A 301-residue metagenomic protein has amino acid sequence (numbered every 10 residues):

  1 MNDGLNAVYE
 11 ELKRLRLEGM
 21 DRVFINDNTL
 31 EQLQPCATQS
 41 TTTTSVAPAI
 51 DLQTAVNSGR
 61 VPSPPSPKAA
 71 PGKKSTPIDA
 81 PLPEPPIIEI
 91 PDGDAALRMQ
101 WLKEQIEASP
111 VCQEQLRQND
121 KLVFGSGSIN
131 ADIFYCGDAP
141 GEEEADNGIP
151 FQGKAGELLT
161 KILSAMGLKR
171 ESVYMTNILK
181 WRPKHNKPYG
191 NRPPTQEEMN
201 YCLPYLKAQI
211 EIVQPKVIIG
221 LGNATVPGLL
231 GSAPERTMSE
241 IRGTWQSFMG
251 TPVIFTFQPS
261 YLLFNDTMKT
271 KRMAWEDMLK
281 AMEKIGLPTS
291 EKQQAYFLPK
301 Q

Functional and structural regions predicted by a protein language model:
M1-D27, Q34: Non-catalytic accessory regions outside enzyme or core folds
N6, D21-R22, E31, Q39-Q301: A polyanion-binding, active-site-adjacent surface
